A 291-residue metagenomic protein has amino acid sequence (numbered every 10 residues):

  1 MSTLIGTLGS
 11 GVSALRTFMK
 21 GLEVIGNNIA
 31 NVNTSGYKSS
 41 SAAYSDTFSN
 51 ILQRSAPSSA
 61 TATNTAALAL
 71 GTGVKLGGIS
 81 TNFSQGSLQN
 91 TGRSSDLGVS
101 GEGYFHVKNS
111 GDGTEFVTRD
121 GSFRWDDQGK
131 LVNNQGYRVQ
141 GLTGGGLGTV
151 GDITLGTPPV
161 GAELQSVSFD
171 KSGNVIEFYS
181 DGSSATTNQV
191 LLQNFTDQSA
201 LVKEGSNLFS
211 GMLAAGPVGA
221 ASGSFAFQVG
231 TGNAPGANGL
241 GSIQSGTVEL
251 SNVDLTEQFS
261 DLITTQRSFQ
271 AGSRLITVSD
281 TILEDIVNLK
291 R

Functional and structural regions predicted by a protein language model:
M1-G144, P158-R291: Amphipathic alpha-helical polymerization modules
